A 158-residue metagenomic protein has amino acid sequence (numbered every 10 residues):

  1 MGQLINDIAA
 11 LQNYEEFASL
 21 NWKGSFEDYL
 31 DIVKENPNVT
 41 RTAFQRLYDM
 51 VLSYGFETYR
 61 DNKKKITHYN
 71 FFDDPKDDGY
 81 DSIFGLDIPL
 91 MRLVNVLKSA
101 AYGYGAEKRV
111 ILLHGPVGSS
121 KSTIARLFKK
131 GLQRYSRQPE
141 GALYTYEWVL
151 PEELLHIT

Functional and structural regions predicted by a protein language model:
M1-Y54: N-terminal accessory segments that target, anchor, or regulate ATP-driven/P-loop NTPase machines and associated
P37-T158: Conserved ASCE/P-loop NTPase catalytic core
